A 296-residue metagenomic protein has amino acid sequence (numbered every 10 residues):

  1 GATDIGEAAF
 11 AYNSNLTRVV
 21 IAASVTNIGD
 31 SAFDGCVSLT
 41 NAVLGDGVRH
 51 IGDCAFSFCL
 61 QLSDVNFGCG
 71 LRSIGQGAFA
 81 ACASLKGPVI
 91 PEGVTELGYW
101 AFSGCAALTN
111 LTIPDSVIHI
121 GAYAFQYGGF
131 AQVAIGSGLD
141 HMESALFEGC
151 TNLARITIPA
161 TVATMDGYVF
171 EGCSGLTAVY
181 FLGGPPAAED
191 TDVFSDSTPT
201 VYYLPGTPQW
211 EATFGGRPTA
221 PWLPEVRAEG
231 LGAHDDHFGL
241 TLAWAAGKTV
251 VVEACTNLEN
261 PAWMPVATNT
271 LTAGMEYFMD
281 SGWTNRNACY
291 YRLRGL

Functional and structural regions predicted by a protein language model:
G1-D4, S14-N27, V37-H50, L60-S73 (+6 more regions): Structural signature of tandem-repeat unit edges
G6-A9, G29-D34, G52-A55, G75-A78 (+5 more regions): Consensus positions within tandem repeat domains that build extended binding/scaffold surfaces
F10, V48, F147, M275 (+1 more regions): A subset of signal/propeptide-processing and intrinsically disordered low-complexity segments in secreted/extracellular
V20, I51, I74, T157 (+3 more regions): Small/flexible residues
P88, W100, L111, A145 (+3 more regions): Extracytoplasmic/periplasmic beta-strand context in beta-sandwich domains, especially the cupredoxin/COX2 CuA-binding
E171-G172, V226: Extracytoplasmic copper-binding redox domains, predominantly the cupredoxin/blue-copper superfamily
A178-A187, T191-V193, T198-L296: Short, composition-biased motifs enriched in small/polar/acidic residues
